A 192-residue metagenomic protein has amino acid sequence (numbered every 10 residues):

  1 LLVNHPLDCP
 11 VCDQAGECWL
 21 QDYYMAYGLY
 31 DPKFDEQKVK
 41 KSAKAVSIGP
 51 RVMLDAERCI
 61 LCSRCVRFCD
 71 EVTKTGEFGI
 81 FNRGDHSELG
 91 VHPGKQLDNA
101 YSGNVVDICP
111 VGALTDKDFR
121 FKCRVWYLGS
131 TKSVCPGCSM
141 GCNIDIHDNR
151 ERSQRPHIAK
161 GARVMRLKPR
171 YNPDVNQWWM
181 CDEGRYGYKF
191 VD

Functional and structural regions predicted by a protein language model:
L1-I144, R155, R163: Fe-S ferredoxin-like electron-transfer domains and their immediately adjacent linker/connector regions across
D35-K38, I158-G161, K168-D192: Cofactor-/ligand-binding subdomain signature composed of acidic, glycine-rich, tryptophan-containing flexible loops
F81, H147-E151, V191: Short beta-strand micro-motifs enriched in acidic
I144-D148, P169: Short beta-strand elements
